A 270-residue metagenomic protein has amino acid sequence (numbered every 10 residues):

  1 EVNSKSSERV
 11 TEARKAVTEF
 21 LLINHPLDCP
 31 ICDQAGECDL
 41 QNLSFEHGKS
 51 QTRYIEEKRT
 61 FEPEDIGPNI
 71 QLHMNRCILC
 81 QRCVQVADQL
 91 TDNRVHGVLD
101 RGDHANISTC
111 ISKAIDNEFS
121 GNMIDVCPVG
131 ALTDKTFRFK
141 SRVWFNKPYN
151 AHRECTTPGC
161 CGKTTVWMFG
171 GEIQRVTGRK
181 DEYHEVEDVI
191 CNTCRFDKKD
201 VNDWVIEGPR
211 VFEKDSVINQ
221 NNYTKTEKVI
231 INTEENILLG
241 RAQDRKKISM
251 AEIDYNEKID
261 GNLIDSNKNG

Functional and structural regions predicted by a protein language model:
E1-H25, I31, A35-G270: N-terminal export/assembly segments and adjacent metallocofactor-ligating motifs of anaerobic energy-metabolism
